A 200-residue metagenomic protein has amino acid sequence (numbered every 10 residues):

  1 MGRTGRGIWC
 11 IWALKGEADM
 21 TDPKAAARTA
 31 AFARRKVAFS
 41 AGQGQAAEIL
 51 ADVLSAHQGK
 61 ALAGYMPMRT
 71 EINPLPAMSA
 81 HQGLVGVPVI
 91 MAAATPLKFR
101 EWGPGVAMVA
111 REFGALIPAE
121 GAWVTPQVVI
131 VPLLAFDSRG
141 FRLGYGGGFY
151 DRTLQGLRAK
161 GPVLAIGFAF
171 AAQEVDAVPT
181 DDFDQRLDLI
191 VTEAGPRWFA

Functional and structural regions predicted by a protein language model:
R3-D22, A26, A33, V37 (+4 more regions): Surface-exposed, charge/polar-rich loops and edge strands
D19-V124: N-terminal active-site beta-alpha-beta segment that forms phosphate/nucleotide-binding and substrate-recognition loops
Y65, P88, V131-P132, G167-A169: Short beta-strand segments
P67-T70, L134-S138: Short glycine-rich anion-binding loops that position phosphate/pyrophosphate groups of nucleotides and phosphorylated
M91, V109-R111, A135-L143: Short secondary-structure transition/capping segments
F113-G114, Q127-L133: Active-site-adjacent structural patch at catalytic or cofactor/ligand-binding sites
